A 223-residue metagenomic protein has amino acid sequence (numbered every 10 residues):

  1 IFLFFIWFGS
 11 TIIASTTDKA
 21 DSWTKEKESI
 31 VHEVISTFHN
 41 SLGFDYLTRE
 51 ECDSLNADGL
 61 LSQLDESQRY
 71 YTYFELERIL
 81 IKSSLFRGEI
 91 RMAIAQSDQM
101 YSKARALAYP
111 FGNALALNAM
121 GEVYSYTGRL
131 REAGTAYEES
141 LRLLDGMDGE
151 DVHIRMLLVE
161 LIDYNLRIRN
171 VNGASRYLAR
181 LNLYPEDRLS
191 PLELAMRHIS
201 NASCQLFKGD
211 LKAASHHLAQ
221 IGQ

Functional and structural regions predicted by a protein language model:
I12-I79, R91: N-terminal leader/linker segments that initiate helical-solenoid repeat arrays
N56-D65, D98-R105, E138-G149, L178-E186 (+1 more regions): Amphipathic alpha-helical segments of tetratricopeptide repeats
Y71, E75, L115, H153-M156 (+2 more regions): Residue register of alpha-helical TPR repeats
